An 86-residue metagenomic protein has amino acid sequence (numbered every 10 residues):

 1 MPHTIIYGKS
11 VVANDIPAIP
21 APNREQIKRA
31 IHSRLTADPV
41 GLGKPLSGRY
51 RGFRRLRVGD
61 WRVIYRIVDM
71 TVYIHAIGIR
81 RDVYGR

Functional and structural regions predicted by a protein language model:
M1-I6, S10, N14-A18, P22-E25 (+4 more regions): Enriched for short, Lys/Arg-rich terminal
H32-R57: A short, surface-exposed loop/turn module that caps and links secondary-structure elements
